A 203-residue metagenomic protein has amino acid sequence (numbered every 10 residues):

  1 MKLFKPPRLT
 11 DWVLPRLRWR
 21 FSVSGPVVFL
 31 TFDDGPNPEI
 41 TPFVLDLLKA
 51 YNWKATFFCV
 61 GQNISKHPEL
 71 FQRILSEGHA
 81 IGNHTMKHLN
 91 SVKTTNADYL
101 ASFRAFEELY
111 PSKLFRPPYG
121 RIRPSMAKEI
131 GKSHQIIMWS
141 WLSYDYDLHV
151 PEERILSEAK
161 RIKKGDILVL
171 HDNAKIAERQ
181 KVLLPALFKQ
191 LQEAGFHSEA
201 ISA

Functional and structural regions predicted by a protein language model:
M1-T31, P36-N52, K66-H67, A186-A203: N-terminal pre-catalytic segment of deacetylase/amide-hydrolase enzymes
G35-E39, F58-H67, L89-A97, R116-R123 (+2 more regions): Acidic-and-aromatic substrate-binding clefts and catalytic sites of carbohydrate-active enzymes
L45-K54, H79-A80, M86-L89, N96-P124 (+3 more regions): CE4/NodB-like, metal-dependent polysaccharide N-deacetylase domain that modifies extracellular/periplasmic N-acetylated
A50-E77, E193: A short, conserved beta-to-alpha structural element at the edge of catalytic cores that scaffolds binding
A55-F58, G82-N83, H134-W141: Short hydrophobic/aromatic-enriched beta-strand-loop microsegments
E69-Q72, N96-F103, P151-L156, K181-P185: Charged helix-capping and loop-helix junction motifs
R121, A127-K160, G195-A203: His/Asp/Glu-enriched short active-site or ligand-binding loop at hydrolase and phosphoryl-transfer sites
K160-S202: Catalytic grooves of carbohydrate-active enzymes
